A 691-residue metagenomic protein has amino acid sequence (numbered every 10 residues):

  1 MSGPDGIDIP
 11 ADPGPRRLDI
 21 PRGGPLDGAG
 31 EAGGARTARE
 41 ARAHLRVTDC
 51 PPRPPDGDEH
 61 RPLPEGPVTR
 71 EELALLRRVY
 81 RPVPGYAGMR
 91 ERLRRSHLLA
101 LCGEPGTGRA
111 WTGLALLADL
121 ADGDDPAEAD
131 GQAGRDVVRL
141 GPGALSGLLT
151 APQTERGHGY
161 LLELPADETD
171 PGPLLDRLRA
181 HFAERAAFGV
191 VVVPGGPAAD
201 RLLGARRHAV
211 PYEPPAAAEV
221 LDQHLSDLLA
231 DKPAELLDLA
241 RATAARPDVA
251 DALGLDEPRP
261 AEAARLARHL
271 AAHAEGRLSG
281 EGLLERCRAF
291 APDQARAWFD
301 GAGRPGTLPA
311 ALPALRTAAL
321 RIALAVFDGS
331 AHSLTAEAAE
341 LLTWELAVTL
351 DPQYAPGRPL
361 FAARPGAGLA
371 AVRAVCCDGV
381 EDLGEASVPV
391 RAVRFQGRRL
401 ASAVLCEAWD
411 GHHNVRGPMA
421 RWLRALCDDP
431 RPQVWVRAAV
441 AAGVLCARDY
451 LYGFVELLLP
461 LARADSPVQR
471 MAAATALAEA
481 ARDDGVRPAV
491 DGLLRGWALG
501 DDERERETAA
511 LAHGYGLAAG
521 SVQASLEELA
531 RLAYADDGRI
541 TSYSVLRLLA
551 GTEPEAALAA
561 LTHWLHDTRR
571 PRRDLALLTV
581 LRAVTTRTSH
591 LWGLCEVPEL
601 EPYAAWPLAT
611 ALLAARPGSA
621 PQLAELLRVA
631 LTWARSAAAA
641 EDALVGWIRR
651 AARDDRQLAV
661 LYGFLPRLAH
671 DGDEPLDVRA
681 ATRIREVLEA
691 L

Functional and structural regions predicted by a protein language model:
M1-P64: Long, low-complexity intrinsically disordered regions enriched in small/polar and proline/glycine residues
H44-G143, T343-W344, V348-R421: Extended, compositionally biased accessory segments flanking or bridging domains
E128-L175, H181-G195: Conserved P-loop NTPase "ATPase switch" module shared by AAA+ and STAND
T169-T243: Replace "adjacent to P-loop NTPase cores in ATP/GTP-dependent enzymes" with "adjacent to NTP-binding cores
V193, D200-L202, R206-A218, L228 (+2 more regions): Loop-to-helix "switch" segment enriched in basic and acidic residues adjacent to catalytic/ligand pockets
D222-Q294: Amphipathic alpha-helical "lid/sensor" segments that cap RecA-like P-loop NTPase cores
D293-G306, L312-P313, A319, F327-A438 (+2 more regions): C-terminal leucine-rich, beta-strand-based interaction scaffolds used for sensing/assembly
W409-L608: Extended amphipathic alpha-helical coiled-coil/heptad-repeat regions
